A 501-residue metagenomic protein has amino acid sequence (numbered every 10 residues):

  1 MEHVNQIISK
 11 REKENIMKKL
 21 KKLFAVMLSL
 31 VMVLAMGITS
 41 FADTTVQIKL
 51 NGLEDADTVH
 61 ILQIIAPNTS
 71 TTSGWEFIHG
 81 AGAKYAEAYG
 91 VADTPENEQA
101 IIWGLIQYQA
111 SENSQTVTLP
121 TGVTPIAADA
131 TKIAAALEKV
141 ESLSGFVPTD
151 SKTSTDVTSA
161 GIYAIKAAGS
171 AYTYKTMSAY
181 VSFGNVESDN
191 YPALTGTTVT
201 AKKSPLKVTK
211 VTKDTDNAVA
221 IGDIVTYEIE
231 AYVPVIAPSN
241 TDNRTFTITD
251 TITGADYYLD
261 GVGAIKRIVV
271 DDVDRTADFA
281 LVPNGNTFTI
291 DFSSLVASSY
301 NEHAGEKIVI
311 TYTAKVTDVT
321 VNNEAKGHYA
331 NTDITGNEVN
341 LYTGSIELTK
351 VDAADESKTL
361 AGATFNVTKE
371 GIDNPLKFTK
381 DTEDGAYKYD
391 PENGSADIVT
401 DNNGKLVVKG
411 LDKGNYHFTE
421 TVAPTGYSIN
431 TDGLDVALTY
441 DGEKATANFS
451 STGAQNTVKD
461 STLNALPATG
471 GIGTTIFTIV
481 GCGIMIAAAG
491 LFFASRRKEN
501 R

Functional and structural regions predicted by a protein language model:
M1-R501: Solvent-exposed loop/turn and edge beta-strand elements of beta-rich ligand-binding domains
